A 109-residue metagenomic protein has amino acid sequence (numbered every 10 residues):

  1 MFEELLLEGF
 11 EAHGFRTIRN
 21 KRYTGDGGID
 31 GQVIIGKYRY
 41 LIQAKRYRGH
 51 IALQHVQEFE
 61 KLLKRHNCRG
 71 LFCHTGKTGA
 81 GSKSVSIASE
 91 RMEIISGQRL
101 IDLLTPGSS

Functional and structural regions predicted by a protein language model:
M1-S109: Mixed-charge (Asp/Glu-Lys/Arg
